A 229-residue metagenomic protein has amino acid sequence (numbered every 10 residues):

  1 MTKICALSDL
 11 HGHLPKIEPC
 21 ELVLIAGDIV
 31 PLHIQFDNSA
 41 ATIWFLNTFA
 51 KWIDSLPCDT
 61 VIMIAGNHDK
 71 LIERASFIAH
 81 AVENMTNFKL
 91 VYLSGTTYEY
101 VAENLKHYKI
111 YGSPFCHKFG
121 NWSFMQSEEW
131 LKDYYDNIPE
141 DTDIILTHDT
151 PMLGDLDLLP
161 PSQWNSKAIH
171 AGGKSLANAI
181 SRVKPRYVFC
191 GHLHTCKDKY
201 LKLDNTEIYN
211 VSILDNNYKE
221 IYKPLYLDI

Functional and structural regions predicted by a protein language model:
M1-I4: Extreme N-terminal starter segment of soluble prokaryotic enzymes
A6-S8, V23-D28, T60-N67, Y92-G95 (+4 more regions): Active-site neighborhood of phospho(di)ester-bond hydrolases with catalytic His/Asp-centered motifs
L7-A102: Core catalytic region of metal-dependent phosphoesterases/phosphodiesterases, especially metallo-beta-lactamase-like
V30, Q35-F45, D141-K184: Active-site-proximal segments of metal-dependent phosphoesterases and phosphodiesterases across multiple
I53, Y135-I138, I180: Short hydrophobic patches on amphipathic alpha-helices that form coiled-coil/helix-mediated interaction surfaces
Y98-K106, S175-Y187, H194-I229: Binuclear metal-dependent phosphoesterase catalytic core
K106-I144, N165-K174: Binuclear metal-dependent hydrolase catalytic cores centered on His/Asp/Glu-rich metal-binding motifs
G120-M125, D149, G154-P161, Y200-L201 (+1 more regions): A short secondary-structure junction signal
